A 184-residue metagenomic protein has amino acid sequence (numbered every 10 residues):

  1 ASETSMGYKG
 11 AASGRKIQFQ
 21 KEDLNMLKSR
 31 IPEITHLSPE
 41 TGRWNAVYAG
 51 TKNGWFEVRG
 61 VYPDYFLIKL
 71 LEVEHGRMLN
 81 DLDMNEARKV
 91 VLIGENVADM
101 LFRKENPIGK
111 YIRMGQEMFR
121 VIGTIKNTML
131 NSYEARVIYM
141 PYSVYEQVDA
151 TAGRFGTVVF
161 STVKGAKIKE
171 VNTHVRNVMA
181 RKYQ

Functional and structural regions predicted by a protein language model:
A1-E57, D64, M100, E146-Q147 (+1 more regions): Hydrophobic, regular-secondary-structure patches
G14, Q18, N53, M84-R88 (+2 more regions): Residues at secondary-structure transition points
R59, D64-L79, A87-Y183: Mid-to-C-terminal secondary-structure elements that act as membrane-proximal/extracytoplasmic interface segments
